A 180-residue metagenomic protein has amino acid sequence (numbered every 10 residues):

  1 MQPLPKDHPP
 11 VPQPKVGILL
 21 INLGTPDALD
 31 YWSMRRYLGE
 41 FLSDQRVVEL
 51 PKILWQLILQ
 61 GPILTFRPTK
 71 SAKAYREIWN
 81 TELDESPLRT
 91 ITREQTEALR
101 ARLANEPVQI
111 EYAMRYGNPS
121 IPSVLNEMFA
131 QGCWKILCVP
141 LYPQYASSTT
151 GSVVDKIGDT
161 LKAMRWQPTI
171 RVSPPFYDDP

Functional and structural regions predicted by a protein language model:
M1-P180: Active-site-proximal alpha-helix that buttresses catalytic centers in soluble enzyme cores
